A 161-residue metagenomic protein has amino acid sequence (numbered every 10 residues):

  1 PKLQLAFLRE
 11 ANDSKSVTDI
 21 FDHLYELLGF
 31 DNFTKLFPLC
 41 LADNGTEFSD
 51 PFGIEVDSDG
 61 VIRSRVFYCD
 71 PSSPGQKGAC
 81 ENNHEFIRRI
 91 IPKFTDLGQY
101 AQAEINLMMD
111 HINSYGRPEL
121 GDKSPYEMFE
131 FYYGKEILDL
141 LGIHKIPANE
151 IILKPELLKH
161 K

Functional and structural regions predicted by a protein language model:
P1, T46: Short, glycine/acidic-enriched loop or turn micro-motifs at the edges of active sites
K2-F7, Y68, K93-T95: Short small-residue beta-strand/loop micro-motif enriched in glycine and branched aliphatics
A6-D31: Active-site beta-loop-alpha junctions of metal-dependent nucleic acid enzymes, especially the RNase H-like/DDE
F21-D22, G53-E55: Distinct, well-ordered alpha-helical segments
D31-L36, V61-R63: Short helix-terminating capping/connector loops at secondary-structure junctions
L39: Hydrophobic "anchor" residues on beta-strands that sit immediately upstream of conserved functional sites
A42-N44, P51, D57, V66-I90 (+1 more regions): RNase H-like two-metal-ion nuclease catalytic core shared by retroviral integrases and related mobile-element nucleases
K93-K161: C-terminal domain-tail junction helix/linker
